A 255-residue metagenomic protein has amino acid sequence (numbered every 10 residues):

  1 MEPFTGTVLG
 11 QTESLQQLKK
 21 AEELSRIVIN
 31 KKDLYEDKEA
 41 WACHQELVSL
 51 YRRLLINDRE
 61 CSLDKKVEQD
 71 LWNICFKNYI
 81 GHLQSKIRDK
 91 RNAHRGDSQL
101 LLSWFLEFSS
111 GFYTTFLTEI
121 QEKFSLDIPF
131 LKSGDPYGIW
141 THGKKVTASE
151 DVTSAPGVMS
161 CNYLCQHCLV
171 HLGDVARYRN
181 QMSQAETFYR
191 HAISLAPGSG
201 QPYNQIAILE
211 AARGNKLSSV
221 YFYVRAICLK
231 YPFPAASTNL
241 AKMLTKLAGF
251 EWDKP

Functional and structural regions predicted by a protein language model:
M1-P156: Long, acidic/serine-threonine-rich intrinsically disordered regions with weak helical/coil propensity that act as
D33, D37-Q45, K216-P255: Long alpha-helical HEAT/HEAT-like repeat alpha-solenoid scaffolds in very large eukaryotic proteins, especially those
L106, Y113, F188-R190, A196 (+1 more regions): Hydrophobic/aromatic packing residues within the alpha-helices of TPR/SEL1-like helical repeat arrays
